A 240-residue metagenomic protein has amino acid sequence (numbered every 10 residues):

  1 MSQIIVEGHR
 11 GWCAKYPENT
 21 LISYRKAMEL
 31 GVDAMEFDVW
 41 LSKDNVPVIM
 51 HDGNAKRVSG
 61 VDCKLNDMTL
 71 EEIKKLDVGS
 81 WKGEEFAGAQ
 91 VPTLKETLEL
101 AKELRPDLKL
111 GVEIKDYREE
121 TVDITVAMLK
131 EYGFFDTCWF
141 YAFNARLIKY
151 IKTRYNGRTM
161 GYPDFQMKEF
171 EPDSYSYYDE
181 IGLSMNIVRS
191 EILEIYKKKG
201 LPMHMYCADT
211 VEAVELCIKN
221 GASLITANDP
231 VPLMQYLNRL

Functional and structural regions predicted by a protein language model:
M1-L240: Phosphate-group recognition and catalysis centered on beta-loop-alpha active-site segments
